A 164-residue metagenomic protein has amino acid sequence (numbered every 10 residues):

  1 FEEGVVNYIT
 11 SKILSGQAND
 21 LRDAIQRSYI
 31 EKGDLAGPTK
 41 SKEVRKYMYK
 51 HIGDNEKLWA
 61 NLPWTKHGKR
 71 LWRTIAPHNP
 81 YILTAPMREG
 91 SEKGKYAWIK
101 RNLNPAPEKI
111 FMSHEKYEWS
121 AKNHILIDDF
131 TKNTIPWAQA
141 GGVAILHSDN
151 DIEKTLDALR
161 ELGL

Functional and structural regions predicted by a protein language model:
F1-K50, Q139: Active-site neighborhood of HAD-like aspartate-dependent phosphohydrolases
G4, T10, H114-K116, K132 (+1 more regions): Catalytic core of nucleotide-activated saccharide and alditol-phosphate transferases
G37-K40, V44-I82, E89-K93: Short, acidic loop-to-helix structural element flanking the phosphoryl-transfer center in phosphate-processing enzymes
G68-R73, Y96-I99, T134, L156: Short amphipathic alpha-helical segments and helix-helix/interface helices
L83-I125, T131-I135: Substrate-recognition "cap/lid" segment bordering the active-site pocket of phosphatases
I125-E161: Acidic, Mg2+-coordinating phosphoryl-transfer loop and its flanking beta/alpha structural elements, shared across
